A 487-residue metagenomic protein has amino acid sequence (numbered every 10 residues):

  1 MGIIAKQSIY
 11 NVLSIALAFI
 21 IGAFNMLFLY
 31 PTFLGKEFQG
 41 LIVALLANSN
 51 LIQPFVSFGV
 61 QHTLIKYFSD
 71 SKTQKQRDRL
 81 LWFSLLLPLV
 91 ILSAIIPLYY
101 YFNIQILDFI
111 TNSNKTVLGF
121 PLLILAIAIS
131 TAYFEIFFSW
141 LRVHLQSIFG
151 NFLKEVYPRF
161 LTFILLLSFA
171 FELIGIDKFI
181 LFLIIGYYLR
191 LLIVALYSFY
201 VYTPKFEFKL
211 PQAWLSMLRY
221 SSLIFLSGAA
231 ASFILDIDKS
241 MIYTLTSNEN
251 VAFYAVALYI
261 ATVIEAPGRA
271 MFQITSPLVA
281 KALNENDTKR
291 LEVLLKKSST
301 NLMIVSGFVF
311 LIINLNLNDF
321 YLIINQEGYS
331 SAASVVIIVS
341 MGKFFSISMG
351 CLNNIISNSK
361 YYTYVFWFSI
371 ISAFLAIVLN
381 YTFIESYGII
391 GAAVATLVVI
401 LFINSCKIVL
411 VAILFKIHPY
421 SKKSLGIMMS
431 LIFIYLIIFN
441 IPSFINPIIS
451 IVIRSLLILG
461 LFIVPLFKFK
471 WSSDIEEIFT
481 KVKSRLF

Functional and structural regions predicted by a protein language model:
M1-I4, T116, E172-F182, L192-L235 (+5 more regions): Interhelical loop/hinge segments that connect adjacent transmembrane helices in multipass membrane
I3-H62, I91-I96, Y100, I127 (+3 more regions): Signature of the first transmembrane helix
Q7-A23, F182-S198, P211-K281, N301-L302 (+2 more regions): Transmembrane helical elements of multi-pass membrane transporters/channels
V56-K72, V143, A257, A261-S299 (+2 more regions): Helix-loop junctions and terminal segments of transmembrane helices in multi-pass membrane transport/translocation
I104-I124, N248, I313-K343, G350: Interfacial segments at transmembrane-helix termini and the short loops linking adjacent helices
S130-K154, S340-I371, V411-I413: Membrane-interface junctions at transmembrane-helix termini in multi-pass inner-membrane proteins
L153-Y200, Y220, I370-L375, I389-L410 (+2 more regions): Hydrophobic alpha-helical transmembrane segments
L436-F487: Membrane-proximal transmembrane or re-entrant/amphipathic helices at the cytosolic face
